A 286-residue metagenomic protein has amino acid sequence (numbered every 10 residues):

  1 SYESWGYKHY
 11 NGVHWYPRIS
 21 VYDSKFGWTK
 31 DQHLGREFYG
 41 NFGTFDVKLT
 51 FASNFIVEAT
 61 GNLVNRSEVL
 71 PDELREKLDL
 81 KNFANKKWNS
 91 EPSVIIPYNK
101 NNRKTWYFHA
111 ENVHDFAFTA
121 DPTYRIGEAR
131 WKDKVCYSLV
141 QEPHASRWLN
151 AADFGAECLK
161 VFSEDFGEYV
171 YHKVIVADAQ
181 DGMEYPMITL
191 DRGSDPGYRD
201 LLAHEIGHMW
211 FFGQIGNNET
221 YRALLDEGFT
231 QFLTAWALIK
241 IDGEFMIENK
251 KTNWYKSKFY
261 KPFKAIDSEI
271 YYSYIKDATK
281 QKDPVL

Functional and structural regions predicted by a protein language model:
S1-A117: Extended, low-hydrophobicity, Ser/Thr/Pro/Gly-biased non-transmembrane segments
E3-W5, G61-V64, P122, Y221-E227: Composition- and surface-driven signal marking solvent-exposed, interaction-prone regions in large proteins
F38-N41, N99-N102, R130-W131, E168-V170 (+1 more regions): Extracellular/periplasmic catalytic domains that process cell-envelope and extracellular macromolecules
V47, C136-Y137: Hydrophobic beta-strand segments of well-ordered beta-sheets in folded domains
A52, P71, D121, L139-E142: Helix N-cap / beta->alpha transition motif
F108, S138-L286: Hydrophobic alpha-helical and helix-loop surface patches within well-folded domains that function as non-catalytic
A117-K134: Reverse-transcriptase-like RNA-dependent polymerase core
